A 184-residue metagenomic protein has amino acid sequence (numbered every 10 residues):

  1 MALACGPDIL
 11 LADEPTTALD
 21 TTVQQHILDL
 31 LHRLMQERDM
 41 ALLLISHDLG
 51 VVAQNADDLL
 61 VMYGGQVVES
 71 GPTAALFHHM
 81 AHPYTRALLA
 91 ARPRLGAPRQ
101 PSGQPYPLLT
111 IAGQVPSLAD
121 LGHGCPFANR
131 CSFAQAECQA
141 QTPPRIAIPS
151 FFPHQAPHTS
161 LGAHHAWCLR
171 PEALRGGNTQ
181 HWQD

Functional and structural regions predicted by a protein language model:
P7, L11, P15, L19-P101: P-loop NTP-binding/switch modules centered on Walker-like glycine-rich loops
P72-Q183: Charged, flexible cofactor/metal-binding loops and thiol motifs
